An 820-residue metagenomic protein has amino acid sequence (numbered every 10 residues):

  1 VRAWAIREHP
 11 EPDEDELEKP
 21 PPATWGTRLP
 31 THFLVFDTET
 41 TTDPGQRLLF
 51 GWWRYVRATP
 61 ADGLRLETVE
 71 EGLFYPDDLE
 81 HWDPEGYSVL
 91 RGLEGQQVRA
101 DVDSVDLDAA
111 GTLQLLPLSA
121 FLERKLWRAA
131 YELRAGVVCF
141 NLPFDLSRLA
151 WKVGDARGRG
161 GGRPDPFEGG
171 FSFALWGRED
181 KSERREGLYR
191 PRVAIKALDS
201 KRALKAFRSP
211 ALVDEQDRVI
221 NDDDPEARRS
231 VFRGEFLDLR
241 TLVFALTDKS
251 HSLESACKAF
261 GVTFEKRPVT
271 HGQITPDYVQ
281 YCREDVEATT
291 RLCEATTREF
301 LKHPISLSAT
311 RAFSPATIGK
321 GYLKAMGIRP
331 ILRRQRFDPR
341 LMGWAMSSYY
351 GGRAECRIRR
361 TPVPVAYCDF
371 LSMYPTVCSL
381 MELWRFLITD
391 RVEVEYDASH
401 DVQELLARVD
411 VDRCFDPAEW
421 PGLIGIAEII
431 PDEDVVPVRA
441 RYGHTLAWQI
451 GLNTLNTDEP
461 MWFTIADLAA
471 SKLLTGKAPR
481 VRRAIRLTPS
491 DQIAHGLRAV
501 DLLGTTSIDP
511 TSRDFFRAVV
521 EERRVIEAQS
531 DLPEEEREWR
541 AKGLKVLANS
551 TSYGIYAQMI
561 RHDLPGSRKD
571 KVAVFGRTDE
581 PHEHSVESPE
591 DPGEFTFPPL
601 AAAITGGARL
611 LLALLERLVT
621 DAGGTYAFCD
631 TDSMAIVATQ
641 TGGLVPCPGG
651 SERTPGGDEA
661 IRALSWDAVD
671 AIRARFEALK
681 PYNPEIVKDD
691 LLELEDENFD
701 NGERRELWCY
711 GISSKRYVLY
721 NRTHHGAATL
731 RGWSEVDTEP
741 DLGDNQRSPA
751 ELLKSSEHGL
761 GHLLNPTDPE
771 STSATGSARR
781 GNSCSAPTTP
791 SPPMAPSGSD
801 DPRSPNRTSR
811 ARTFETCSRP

Functional and structural regions predicted by a protein language model:
V1-L34, T38: N-terminal accessory regions of nucleic-acid-interacting proteins
P22, D37-T41, L126, R353-A354: Short secondary-structure capping/turn segments at boundaries of alpha-helices and beta-strands
P30-T41, D238, A366-C368: Two-metal-ion RNase H-like nuclease active-site motif
T40-D43, D145: Di-metal (Zn2+ and/or Mg2+/Mn2+) metal-binding site signature of metallo-dependent hydrolases with the MBL/beta-CASP
R47-L48, R54-D106, A110-P820: Conserved acidic
